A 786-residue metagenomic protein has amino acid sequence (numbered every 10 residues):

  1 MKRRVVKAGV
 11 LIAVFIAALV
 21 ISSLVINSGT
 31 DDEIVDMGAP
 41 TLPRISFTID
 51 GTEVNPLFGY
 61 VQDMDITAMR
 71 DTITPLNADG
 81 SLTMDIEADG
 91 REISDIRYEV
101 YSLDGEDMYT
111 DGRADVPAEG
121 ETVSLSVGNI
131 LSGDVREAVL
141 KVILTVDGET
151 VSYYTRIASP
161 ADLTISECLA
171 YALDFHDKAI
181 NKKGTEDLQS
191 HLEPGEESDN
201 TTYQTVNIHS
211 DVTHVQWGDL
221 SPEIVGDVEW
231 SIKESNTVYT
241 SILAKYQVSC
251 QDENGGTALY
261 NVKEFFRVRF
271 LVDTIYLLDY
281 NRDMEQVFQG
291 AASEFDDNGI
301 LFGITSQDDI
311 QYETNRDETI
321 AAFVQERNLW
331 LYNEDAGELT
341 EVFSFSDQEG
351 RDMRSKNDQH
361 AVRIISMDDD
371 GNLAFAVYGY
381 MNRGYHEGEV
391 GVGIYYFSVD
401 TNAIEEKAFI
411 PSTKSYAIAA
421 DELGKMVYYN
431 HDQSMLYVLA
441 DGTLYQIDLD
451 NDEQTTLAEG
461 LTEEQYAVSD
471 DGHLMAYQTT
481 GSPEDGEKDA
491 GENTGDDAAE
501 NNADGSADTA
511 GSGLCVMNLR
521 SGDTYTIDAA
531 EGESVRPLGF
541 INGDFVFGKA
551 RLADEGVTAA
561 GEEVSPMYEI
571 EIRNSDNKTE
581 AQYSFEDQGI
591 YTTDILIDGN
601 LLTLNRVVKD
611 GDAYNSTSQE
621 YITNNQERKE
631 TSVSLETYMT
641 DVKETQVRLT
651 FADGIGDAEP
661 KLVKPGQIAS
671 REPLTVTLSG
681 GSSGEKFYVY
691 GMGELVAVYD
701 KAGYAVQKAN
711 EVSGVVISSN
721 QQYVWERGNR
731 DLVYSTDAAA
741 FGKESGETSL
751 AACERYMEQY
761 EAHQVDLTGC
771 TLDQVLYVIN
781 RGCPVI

Functional and structural regions predicted by a protein language model:
M1-I16: N-terminal Sec-pathway targeting helices
V14, A18-D31, T67-T83, S94-S102 (+5 more regions): Surface-exposed, charged secondary-structure patches
V35, P40-R97, E106, V139-D219 (+13 more regions): Core segments of small alpha/beta cavity-forming domains
D111-G112, L339-D347, I404-S412, T455-E459 (+2 more regions): Beta-propeller fold detector
A138, E234-V248, G371-V377, L474-Y477 (+2 more regions): A short hydrophobic beta-strand element
E253, Y378-G391, T480-A507, R551-S565 (+1 more regions): Short, conserved, GDST-rich strand-edge loop motifs in beta-rich repeat architectures
G337, G388-N402, G511-S521, E562-K578 (+1 more regions): Beta-propeller blade signature
A738-I786: Alpha-helical segments with a strong preference for the paired helices of cellulosomal dockerin domains
